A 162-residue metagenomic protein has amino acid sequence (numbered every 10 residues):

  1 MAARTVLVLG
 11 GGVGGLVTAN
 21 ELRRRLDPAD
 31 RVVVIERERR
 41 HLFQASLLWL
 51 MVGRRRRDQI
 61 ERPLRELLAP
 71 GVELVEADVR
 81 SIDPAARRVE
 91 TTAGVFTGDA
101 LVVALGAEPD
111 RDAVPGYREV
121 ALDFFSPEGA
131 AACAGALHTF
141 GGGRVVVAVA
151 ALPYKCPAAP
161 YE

Functional and structural regions predicted by a protein language model:
M1-T5, V72-Y161: FAD-binding core/adjacent interface of flavoenzyme oxidoreductases
A2-E73, A150-E162: Beta1-alpha1 glycine-rich phosphate/pyrophosphate-binding loop at the start of Rossmann-like nucleotide-binding domains
